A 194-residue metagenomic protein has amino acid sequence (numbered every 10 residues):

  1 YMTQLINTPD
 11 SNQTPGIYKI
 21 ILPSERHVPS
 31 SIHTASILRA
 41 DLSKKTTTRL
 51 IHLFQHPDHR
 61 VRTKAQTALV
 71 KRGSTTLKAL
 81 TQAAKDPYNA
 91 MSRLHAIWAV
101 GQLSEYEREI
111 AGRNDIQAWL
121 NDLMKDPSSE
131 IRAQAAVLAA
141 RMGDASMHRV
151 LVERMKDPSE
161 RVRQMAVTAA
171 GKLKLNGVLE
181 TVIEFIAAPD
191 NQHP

Functional and structural regions predicted by a protein language model:
Y1-D41, V70: Beta-propeller domains with acidic blade repeats across secreted/periplasmic ectodomains and cytosolic WD/CNH propellers
Y1-Q13, G143-P194: Repeat-solenoid scaffold signature
H27-H56, R60-R62: N-terminal "cap/leader" segments of large eukaryotic alpha-helical scaffolds
S43-H52, G73-K85, Y106-K125, G143-K156 (+1 more regions): Amphipathic alpha-helical scaffolding segments comprising HEAT/armadillo-like alpha-solenoid repeats
P57-D58, Y88-N89, P127-S128, P158-S159 (+1 more regions): Short inter-helical turns and helix N-cap capping residues of alpha-solenoid HEAT/ARM repeat scaffolds
V61-R62, A90-R93, R132, R163 (+1 more regions): Residue-level detector of extended alpha-helical repeat arrays and alpha-solenoid scaffolds
K64-Q66, R93-A96, A135, A166: Conserved hydrophobic register position within alpha-solenoid helical repeats
A68-K71, A99-Q102, L138-R141, A169-K172: Core register positions within helices of long alpha-helical scaffolds
